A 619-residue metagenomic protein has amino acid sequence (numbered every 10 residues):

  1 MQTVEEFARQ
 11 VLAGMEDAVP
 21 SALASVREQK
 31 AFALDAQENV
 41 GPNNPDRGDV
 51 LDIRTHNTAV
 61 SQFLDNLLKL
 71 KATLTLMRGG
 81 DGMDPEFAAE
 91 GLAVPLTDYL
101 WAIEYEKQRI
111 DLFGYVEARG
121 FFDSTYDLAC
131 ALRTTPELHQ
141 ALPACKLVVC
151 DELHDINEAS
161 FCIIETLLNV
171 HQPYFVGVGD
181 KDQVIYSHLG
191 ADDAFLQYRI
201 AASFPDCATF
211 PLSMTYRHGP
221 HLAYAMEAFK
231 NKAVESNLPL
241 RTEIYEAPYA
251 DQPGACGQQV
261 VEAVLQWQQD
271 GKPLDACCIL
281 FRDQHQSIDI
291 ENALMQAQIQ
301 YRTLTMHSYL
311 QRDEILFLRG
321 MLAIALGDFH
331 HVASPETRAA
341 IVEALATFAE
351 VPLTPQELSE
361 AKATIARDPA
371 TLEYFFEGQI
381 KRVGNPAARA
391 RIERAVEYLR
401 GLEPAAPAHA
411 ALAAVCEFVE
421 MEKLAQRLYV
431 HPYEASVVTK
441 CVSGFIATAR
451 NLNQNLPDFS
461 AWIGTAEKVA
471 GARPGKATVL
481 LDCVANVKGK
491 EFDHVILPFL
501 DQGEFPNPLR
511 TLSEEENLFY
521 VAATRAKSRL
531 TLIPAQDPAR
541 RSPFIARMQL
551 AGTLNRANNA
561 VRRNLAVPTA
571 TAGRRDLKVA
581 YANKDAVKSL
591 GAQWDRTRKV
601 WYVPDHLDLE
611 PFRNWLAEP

Functional and structural regions predicted by a protein language model:
M1-N66: Conserved P-loop NTPase-based nucleic-acid remodeling module centered on helicase motor cores
P45-V149, E158-S160, A194: Accessory N-terminal region flanking or inserted into the helicase ATPase core in nucleic-acid motor proteins
E158-E246, Q549: Conserved RecA-like helicase ATPase core segment that couples NTP binding/hydrolysis to strand translocation
A202, K272-A413: ATPase/helicase motor core of nucleic-acid motors
P205-T209, S213-Y301: Helicase P-loop NTPase motor core
V332, D368-N486: Accessory C-terminal helicase-associated subdomains
V479-N507: A short beta-strand element within the Helicase C-terminal
L500-L565: C-terminal accessory regions
